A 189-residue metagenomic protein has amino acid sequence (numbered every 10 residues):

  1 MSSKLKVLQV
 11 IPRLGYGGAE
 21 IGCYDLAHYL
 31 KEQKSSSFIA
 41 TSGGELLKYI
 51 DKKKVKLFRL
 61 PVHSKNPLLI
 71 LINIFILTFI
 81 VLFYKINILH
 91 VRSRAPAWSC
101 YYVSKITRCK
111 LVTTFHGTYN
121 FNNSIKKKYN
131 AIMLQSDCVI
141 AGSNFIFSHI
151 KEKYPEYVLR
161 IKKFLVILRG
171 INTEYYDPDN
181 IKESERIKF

Functional and structural regions predicted by a protein language model:
S3-L5, K110, I187: Nucleotide donor/acceptor-binding cores
K4, Q9-G17, I21-L68, Y157-K163: N-terminal strand-loop element at the rim of the active site of nucleotide-sugar-dependent glycosyltransferases
A19-G22, S42, V91-S93, Q135 (+3 more regions): Replace "coordinates the UDP/GDP/TDP-sugar" with "coordinates nucleotide-activated sugar donors
F38-A40, H90, V112-T113, I140: Structural detector of well-ordered beta-strand residues that form the stable sheet scaffold of enzyme domains
N66-L69, S148-K151, L168-I187: Acidic anion/phosphate-binding donor-loop and adjacent secondary structure in glycosyltransferase catalytic cores
I80-N87: Glycine-rich phosphate-binding loop signature in dinucleotide/nucleotide-binding domains
V91-A97, F115: Short His-centered aromatic/hydrophobic patch
K105, L111-G142, S148, L159: A conserved, positively charged/aromatic
